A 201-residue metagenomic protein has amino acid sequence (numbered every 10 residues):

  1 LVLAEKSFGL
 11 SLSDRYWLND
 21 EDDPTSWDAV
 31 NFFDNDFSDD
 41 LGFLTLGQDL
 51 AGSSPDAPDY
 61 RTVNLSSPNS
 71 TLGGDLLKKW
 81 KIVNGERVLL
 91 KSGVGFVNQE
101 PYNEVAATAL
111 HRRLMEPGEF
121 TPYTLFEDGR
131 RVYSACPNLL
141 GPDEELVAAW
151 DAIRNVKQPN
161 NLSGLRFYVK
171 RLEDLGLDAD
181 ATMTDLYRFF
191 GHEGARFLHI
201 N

Functional and structural regions predicted by a protein language model:
L1-I200: Phosphate/dinucleotide-binding and metal-coordinating scaffold of catalytic cores in nucleotide-dependent enzymes
